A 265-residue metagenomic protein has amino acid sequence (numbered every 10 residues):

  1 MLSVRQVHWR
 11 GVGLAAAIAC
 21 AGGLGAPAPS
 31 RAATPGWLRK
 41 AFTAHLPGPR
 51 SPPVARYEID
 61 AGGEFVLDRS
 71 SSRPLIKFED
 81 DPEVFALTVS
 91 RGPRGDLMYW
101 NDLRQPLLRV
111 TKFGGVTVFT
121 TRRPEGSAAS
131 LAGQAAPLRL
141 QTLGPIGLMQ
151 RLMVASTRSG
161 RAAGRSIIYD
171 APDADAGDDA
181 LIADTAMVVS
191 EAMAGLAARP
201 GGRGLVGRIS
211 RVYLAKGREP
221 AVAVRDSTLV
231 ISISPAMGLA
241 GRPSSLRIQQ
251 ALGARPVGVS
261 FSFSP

Functional and structural regions predicted by a protein language model:
L2-L14: Bacterial N-terminal signal peptides that target proteins for export
G13-G23: Bacterial N-terminal signal peptides
P27-A33: Boundary at the C-terminal end of the N-terminal hydrophobic targeting segment
A33-S130: N-terminal Sec/ER secretory leader and immediately downstream segment of secreted/extracellular precursors
G36-G63, A135-D173: Tryptophan-anchored aromatic micro-motifs
P93-W100, V118-F119, P137-T142, I231-S232 (+1 more regions): Short, surface-exposed linear segments at secondary-structure transitions and domain or protein termini
L103, L108-R161, P265: Contiguous hydrophobic, core-forming segments of folded domains
M153-P265: A eukaryote-biased signal for long
